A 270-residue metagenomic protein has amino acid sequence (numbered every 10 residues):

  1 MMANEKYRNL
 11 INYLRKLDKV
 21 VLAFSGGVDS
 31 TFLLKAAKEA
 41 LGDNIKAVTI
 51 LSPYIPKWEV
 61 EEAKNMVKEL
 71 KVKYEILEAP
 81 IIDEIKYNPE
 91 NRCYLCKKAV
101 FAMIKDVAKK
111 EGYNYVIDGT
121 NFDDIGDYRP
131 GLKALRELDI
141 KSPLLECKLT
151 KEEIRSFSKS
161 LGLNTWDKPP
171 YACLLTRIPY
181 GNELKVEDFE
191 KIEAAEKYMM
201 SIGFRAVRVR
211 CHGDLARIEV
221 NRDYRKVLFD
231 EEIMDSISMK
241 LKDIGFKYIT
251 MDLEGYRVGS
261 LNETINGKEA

Functional and structural regions predicted by a protein language model:
M1-S160, S201, A216, E232-F246 (+2 more regions): ATP-dependent adenylation/nucleotidyltransferase module used to activate substrates
I81-I82, P179-G181, D223-R225: A short, flexible beta-alpha/helix-coil linker loop
D118, K148-L149, R155-M199, R205-V207: Mid-to-C-terminal catalytic subdomains of enzymes that bind/position adenosyl phosphate moieties or nucleic-acid
P170-N182, L215-E219, Y256-L261: Flexible glycine/acidic-rich beta-alpha junction loops that bind and position SAM and/or redox cofactors in anaerobic
R205-H212, D252-E254: C-terminal boundary motif of the adenylate-forming
C211-G213, R217-D230: A short interface-forming secondary-structure element
G259-A270: Short, low-order "capping/linker" segments at domain edges
